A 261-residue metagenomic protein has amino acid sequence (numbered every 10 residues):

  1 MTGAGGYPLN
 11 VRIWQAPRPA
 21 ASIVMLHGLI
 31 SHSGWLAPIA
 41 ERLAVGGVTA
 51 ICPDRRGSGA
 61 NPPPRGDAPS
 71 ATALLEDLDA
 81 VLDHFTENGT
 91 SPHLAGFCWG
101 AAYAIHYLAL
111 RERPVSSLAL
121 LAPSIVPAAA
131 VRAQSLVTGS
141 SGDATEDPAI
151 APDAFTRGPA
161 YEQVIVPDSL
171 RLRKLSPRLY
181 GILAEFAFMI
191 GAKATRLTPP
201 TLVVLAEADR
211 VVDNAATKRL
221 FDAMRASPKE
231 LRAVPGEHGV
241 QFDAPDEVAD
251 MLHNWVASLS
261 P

Functional and structural regions predicted by a protein language model:
M1-Q15: N-terminal cap/lid segment of alpha/beta-hydrolase-fold proteins
A20, G28-S31: Active-site glycine-rich loops that stabilize anionic/oxyanionic intermediates across multiple enzyme folds
S33, G59-T86: Catalytic nucleophile-loop/oxyanion-hole region of alpha/beta-hydrolase and closely related hydrolase-like folds
A40-P63: Conserved alpha/beta-hydrolase
A119-A129: Active-site nucleophile loop of the alpha/beta-hydrolase fold
L197, V203-L205, D209: Short beta-strand/loop motif that positions the catalytic acidic residue of the alpha/beta-hydrolase fold
P199, D213-D222: Short alpha-helix in the alpha/beta-hydrolase fold that links the catalytic acid
G236-D246: Catalytic histidine-centered segment of alpha/beta-hydrolase-like enzymes
